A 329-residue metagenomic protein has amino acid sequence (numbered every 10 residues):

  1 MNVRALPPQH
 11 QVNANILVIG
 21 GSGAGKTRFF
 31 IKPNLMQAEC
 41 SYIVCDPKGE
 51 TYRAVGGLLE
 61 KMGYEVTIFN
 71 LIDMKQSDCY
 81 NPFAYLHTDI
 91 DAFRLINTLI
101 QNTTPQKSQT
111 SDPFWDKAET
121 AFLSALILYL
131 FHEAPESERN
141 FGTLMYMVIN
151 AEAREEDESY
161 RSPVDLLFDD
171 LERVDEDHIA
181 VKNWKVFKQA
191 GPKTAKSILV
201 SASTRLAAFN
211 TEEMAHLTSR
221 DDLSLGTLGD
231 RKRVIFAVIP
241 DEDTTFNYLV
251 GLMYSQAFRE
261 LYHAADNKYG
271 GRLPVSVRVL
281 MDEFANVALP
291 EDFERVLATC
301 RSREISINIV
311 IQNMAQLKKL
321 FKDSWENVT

Functional and structural regions predicted by a protein language model:
M1-P7: N-terminal pre-Walker A segment at the start of P-loop NTPase domains
P7-I305, L320: P-loop NTPase motor domains
L297-T329: Conserved ATP-driven motor cores of ASCE-family P-loop NTPases powering translocation/secretion/packaging/pilus
